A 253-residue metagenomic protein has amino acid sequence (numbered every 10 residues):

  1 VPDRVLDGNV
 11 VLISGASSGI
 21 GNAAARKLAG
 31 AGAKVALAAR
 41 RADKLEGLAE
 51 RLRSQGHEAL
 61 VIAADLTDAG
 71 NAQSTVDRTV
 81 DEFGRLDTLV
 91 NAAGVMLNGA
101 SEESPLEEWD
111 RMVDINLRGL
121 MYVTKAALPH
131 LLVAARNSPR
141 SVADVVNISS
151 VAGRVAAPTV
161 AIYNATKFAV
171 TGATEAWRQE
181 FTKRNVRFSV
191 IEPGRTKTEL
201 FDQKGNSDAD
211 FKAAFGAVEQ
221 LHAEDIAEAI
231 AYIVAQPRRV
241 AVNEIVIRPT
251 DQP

Functional and structural regions predicted by a protein language model:
S17-S18: Conserved glycine-rich cofactor-binding loop
A33-L48: Conserved glycine-rich Rossmann-like NAD(P)H-binding loop of the short-chain dehydrogenase/reductase
A42-D43, A63-T75, L106: The beta1-alpha1 cofactor-binding region of Rossmann-like NAD(H)/NADP(H)-dependent oxidoreductases
A100-S101, P105-V113: Substrate-binding pocket helix/loop in short-chain dehydrogenase/reductase
T124, T166: Active-site helix of classical SDR
S150: Residue(s) in the substrate-gating loop at a strand-loop-helix junction that position the organic substrate next
V190-I191, A209-P253: C-terminal helical subdomain
